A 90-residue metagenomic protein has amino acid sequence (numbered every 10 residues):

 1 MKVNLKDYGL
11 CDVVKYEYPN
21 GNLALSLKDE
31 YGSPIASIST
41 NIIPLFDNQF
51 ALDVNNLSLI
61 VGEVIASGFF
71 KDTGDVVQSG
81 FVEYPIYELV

Functional and structural regions predicted by a protein language model:
M1-V3: Glycine-rich short-loop/terminal segments
L5, Y18, D29, K71 (+1 more regions): Acidic surface patches and DE-rich sequence motifs
Y8-S37, L45: Catalytic phosphate/metal-binding cores of nucleic-acid and nucleotide-processing enzymes, i.e., regions that mediate
L10, Y18-N20, S33, N48 (+3 more regions): Intrinsically disordered, low-complexity regions enriched in small/polar residues
K28-F69: Acidic, aromatic-enriched beta-alpha/helix-loop junctions
V54-V90: Short, compact, well-ordered microdomains
